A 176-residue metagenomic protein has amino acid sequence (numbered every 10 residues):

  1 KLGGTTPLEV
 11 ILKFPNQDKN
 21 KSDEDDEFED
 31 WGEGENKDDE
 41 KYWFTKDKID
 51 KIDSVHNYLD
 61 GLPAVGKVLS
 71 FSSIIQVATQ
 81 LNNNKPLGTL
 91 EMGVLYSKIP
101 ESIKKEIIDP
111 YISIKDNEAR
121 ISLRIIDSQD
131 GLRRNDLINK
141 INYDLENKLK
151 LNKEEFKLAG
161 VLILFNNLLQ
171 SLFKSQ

Functional and structural regions predicted by a protein language model:
K1-Q176: Extracytoplasmic
